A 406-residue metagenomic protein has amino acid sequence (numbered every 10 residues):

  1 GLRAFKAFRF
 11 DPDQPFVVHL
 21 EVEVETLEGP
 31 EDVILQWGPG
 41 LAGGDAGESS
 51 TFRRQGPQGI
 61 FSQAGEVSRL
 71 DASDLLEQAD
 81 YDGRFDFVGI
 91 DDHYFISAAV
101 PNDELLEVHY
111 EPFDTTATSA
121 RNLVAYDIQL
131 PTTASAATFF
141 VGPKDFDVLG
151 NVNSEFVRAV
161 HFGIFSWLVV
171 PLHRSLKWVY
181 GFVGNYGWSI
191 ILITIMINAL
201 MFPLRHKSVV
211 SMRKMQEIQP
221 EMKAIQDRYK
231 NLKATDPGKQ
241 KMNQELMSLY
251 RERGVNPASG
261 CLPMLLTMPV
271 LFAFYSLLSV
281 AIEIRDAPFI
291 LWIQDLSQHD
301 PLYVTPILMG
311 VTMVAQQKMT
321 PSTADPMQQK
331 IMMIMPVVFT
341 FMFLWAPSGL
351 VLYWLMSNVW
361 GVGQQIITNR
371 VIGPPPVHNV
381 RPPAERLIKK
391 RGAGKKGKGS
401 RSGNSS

Functional and structural regions predicted by a protein language model:
G1-R158: Soluble non-transmembrane domains of integral membrane proteins
T116-S119, A136, F140-S189, A287-P301 (+1 more regions): Interfacial loop/helix-cap signal at membrane boundaries in integral membrane proteins
H161-P220, L262-L266: Core alpha-helical transmembrane segments of integral membrane proteins
S189, L246-Y275, I331-I334: Transmembrane alpha-helical segments and their cytosolic interface motifs in multi-pass membrane proteins
T194, N198, M268, M313 (+1 more regions): Residue-level recognition of pore/gate-forming positions within transmembrane alpha-helices of multi-pass
K207-N256, M309-F339, F343-S406: Terminal, Lys/Arg-rich, intrinsically disordered segments and adjacent short helical elements of membrane-protein
A273-A315: Conserved catalytic motifs of ABC-family nucleotide-binding domains
